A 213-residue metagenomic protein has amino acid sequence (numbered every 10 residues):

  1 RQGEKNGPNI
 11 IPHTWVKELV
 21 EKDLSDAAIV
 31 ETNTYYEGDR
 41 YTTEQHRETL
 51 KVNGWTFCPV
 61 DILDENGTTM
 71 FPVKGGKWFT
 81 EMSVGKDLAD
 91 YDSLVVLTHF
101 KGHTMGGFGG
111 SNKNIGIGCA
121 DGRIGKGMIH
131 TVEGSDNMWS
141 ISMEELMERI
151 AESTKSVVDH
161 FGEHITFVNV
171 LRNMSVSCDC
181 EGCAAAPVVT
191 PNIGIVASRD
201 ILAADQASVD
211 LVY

Functional and structural regions predicted by a protein language model:
G3-Y213: Extended, low-polarity segments enriched in aliphatic/aromatic residues
